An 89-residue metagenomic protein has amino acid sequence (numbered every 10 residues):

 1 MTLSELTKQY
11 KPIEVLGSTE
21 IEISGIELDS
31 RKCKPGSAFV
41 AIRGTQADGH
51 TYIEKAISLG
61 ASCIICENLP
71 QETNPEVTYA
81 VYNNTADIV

Functional and structural regions predicted by a protein language model:
M1-I88: N-terminal leader/targeting and accessory segments in enzymes
